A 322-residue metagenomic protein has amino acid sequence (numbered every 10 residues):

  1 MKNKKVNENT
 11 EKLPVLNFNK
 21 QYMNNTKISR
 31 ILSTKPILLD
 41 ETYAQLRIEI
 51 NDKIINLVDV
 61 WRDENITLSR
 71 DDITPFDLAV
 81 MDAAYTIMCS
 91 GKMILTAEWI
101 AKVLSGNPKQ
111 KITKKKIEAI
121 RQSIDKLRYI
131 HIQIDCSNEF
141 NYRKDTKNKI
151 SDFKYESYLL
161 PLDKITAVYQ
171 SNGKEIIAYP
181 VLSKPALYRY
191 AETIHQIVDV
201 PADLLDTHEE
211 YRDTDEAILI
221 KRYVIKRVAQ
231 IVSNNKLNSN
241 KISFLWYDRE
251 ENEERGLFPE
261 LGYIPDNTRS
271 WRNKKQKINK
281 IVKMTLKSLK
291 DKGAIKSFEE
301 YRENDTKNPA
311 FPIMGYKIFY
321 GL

Functional and structural regions predicted by a protein language model:
M1-L322: Charged, alpha-helix-forming regions
